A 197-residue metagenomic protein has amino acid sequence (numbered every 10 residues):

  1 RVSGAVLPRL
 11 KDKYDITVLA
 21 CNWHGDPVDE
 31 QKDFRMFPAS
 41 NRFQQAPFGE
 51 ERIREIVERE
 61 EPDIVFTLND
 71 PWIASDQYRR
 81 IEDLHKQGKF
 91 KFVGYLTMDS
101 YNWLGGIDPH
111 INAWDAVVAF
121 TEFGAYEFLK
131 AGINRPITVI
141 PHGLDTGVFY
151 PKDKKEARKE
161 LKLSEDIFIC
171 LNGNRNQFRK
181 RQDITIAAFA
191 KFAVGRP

Functional and structural regions predicted by a protein language model:
R1-P27, E60: N-terminal subdomain of nucleotide-sugar transferases
L7, I81-E82, F189-A193: A conserved amphipathic alpha-helix that caps or lines the catalytic cleft of carbohydrate- and lipid-modifying enzymes
N22, F123, G143: Carbohydrate-associated surface elements
E30-A116, E122-Y126: Extended catalytic core of nucleotide-activated donor transferases of GT-like folds
Y95, F120, I140, N172-N174: Short hydrophobic "strand-cap" motifs at the C-terminus of beta-strands
P141-Y150: Short beta-strand->alpha-helix junction loop in the catalytic core of nucleotide-activated group-transfer enzymes
Y150-L163: A short helix/loop element that forms part of the nucleotide-sugar donor recognition site in Leloir-type
S164-K180, I186-F189: Conserved donor-binding/catalytic core segment of Leloir-type glycosyltransferases
